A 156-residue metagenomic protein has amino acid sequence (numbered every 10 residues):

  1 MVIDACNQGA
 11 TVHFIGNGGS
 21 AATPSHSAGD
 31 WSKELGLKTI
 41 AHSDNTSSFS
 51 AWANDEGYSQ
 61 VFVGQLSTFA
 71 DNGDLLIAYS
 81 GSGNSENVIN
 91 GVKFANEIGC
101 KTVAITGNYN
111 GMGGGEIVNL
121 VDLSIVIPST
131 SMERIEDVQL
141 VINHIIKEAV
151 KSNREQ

Functional and structural regions predicted by a protein language model:
I3-A70, L75: Glycine-rich, small/polar surface segments that engage phosphate groups of diverse ligands
S20-H26, N84-G91: Short glycine/serine/threonine-rich phosphate/pyrophosphate-binding segments that cradle anionic phosphate groups
S32, V92-G99: Surface-exposed amphipathic alpha-helices with a cationic face
S43, S80, T106, I125-E133: Short beta->alpha connector loops at strand-helix junctions that form conserved, small/polar/Pro-enriched
L75-S85: Short, glycine-rich nucleotide/cofactor-binding loops
L76, M132-Q156: A charged, well-structured terminal subsegment
L76, T102, S124-I125: Short, well-ordered beta-strand core segments
I105-V121: Short, glycine/polar-rich helix-capping loops at beta-to-alpha or helix-loop-helix junctions that flank or form
